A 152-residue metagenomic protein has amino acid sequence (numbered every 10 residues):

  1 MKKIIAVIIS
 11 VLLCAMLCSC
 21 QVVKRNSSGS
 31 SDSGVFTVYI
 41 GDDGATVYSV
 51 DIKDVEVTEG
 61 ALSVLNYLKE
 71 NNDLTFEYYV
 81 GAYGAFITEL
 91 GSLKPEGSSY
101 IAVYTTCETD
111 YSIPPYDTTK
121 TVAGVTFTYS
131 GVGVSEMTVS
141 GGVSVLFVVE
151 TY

Functional and structural regions predicted by a protein language model:
K2-V23: Sec-dependent N-terminal signal peptides of Gram-positive bacterial secreted proteins and lipoproteins
C18-Y152: Ubiquitin-like/PB1-type beta-grasp interaction modules and other compact soluble beta-rich domains
